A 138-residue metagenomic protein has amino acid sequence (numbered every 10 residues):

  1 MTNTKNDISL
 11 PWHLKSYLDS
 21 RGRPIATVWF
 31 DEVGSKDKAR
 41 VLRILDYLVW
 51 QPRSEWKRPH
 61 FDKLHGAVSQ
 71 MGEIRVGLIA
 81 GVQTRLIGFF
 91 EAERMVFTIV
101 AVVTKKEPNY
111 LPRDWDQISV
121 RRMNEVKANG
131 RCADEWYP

Functional and structural regions predicted by a protein language model:
M1-Q83, A92-V96, V103-P138: Basic, Lys/Arg-enriched alpha-helical interface segments
